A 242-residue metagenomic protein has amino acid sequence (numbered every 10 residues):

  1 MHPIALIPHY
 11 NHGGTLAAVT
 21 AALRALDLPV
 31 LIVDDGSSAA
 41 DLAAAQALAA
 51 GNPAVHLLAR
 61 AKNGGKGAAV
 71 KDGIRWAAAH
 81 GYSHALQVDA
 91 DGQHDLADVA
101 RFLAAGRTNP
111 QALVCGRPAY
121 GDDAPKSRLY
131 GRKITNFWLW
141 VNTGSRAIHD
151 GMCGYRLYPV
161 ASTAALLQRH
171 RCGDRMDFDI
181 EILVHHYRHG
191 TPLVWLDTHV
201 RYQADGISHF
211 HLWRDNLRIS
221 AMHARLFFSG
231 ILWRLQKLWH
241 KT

Functional and structural regions predicted by a protein language model:
H2-I4, P29, E181: Cell-envelope/extracellular polymer assembly enzymes that use nucleotide-activated donors
P3, A54-H56, Q111: Short, conserved active-site loop motifs that form the nucleotide-linked donor/cofactor pocket
I4-I7, L31, A59: Short hydrophobic beta-strand elements that form part of the catalytic alpha/beta core underpinning NDP-sugar/donor
N11-A25: Short, well-formed alpha-helical segments that are part of the catalytic scaffolds of diverse glycosyltransferases
D34-A44, G92: A conserved acidic beta->alpha catalytic loop
K62-A79, H84, L96-M176, Q203-F210 (+1 more regions): Acceptor/aglycone-binding surface of glycosyltransferases and processive sugar-polymer synthases
R169-T242: Hydrophobic helical membrane-anchoring modules
